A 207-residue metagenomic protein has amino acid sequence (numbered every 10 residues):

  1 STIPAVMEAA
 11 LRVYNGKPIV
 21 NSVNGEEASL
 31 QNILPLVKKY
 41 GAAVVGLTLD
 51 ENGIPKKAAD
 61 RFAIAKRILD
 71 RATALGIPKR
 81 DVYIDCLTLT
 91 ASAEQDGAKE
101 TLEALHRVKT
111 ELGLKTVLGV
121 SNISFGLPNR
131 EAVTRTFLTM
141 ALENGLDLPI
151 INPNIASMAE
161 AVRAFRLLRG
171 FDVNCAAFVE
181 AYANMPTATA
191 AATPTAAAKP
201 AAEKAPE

Functional and structural regions predicted by a protein language model:
S1-I3, P18-E27: Catalytic beta/alpha-barrel core
S1-V13: N-terminal active-site wall of soluble small-molecule enzyme domains
V6, S29-N32: Short acidic active-site motifs
R12, G16, A74: Conserved helix-loop functional segments at active or binding sites
N32, V37-T193: Catalytic alpha/beta core domains of metabolic enzymes, predominantly
A196-E207: Terminal or standalone catalytic/regulatory effector modules within metabolic enzymes and repeat proteins
